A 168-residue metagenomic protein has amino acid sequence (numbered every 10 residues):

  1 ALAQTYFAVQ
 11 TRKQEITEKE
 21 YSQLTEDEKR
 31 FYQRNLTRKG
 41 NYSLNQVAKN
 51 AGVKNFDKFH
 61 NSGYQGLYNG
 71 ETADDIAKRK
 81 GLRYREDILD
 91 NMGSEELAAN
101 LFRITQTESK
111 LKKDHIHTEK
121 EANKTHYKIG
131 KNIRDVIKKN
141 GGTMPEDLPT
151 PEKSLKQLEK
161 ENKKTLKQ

Functional and structural regions predicted by a protein language model:
A1-Q168: Positively charged, phosphate-engaging catalytic surfaces used for nucleic-acid and nucleotide handling
